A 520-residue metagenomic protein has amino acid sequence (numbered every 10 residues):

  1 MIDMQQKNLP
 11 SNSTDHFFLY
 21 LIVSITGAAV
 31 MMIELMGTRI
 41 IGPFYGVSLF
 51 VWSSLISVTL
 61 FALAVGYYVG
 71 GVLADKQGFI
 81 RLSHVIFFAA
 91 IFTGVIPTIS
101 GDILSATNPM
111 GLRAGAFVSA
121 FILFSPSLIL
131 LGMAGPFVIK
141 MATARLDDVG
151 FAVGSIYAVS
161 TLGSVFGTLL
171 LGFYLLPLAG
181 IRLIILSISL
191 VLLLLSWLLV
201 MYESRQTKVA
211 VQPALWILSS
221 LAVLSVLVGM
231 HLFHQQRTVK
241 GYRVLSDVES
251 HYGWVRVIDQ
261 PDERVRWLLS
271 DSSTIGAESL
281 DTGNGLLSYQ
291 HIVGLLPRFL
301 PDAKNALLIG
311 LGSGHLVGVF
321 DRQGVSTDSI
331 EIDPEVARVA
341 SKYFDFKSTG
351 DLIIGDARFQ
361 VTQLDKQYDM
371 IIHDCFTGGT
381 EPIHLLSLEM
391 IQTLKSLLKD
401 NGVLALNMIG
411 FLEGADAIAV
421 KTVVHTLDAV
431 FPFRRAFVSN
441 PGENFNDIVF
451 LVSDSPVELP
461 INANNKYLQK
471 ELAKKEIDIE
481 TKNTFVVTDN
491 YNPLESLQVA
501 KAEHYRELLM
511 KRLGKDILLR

Functional and structural regions predicted by a protein language model:
I2-D247, R256-R264, S272-A277, L287 (+11 more regions): Alpha-helical transmembrane segments of multi-pass membrane proteins
H251, N446: Exposed loop/turn and edge beta-strand positions of beta-sandwich/beta-sheet ligand-binding modules
R264-L268, I275-S279, L459-I461, E495-S496: Short, solvent-exposed loop/turn elements at domain surfaces
T282-N284: Short glycine-enriched, charge-decorated loop/helix-capping segments at active-site entrances that position
D454-R520: SAM/dcSAM-binding transferase cores
